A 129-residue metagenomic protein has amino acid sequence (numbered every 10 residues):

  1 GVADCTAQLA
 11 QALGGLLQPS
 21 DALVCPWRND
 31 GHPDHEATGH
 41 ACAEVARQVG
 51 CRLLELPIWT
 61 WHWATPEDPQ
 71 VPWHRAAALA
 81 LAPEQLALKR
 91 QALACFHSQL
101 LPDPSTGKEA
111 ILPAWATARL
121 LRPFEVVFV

Functional and structural regions predicted by a protein language model:
G1-R52, A87, Q91-C95, E109-I111 (+1 more regions): Active-site beta-strand->loop->alpha-helix modules in alpha/beta enzyme cores, enriched in Gly/His/Asp(Glu)
W27, W59-W63, W73, W115: A residue-identity detector for tryptophan
P33-H35, P57-T60, S105-K108: A short linear-motif detector with a strong N-terminal bias
Q48-Q70: Short, flexible loop segments at boundaries between secondary-structure elements
L53-L54, L79, E125: A broad, low-specificity signal marking well-ordered, structured residues that form hydrophobic/aromatic
T65-E109: A conserved mid-domain beta-alpha-beta active-site/ligand-binding segment of alpha/beta enzyme cores
L100-V129: C-terminal and late-domain segments of enzyme folds
